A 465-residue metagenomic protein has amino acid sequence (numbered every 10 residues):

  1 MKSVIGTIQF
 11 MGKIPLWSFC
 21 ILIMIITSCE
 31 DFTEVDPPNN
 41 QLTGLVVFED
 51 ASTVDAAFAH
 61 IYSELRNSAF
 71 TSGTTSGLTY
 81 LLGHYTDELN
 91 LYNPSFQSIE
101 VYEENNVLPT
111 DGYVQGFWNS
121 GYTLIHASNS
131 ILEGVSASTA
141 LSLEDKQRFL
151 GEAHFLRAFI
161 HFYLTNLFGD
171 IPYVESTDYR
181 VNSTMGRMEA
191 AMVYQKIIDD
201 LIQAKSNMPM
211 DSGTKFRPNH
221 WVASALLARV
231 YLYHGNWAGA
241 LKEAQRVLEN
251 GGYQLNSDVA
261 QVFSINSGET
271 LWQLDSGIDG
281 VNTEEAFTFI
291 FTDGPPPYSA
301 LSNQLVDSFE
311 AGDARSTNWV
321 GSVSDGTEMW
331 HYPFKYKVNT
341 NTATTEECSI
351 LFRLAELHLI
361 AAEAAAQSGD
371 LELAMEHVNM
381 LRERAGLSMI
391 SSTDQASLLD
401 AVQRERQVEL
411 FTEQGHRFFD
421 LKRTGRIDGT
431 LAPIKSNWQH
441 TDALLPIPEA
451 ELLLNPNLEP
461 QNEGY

Functional and structural regions predicted by a protein language model:
C29, K196, T283, F287 (+3 more regions): Long, intrinsically disordered, low-complexity segments
C29-T79, G429-Y465: Membrane-proximal, proline-rich intrinsically disordered regions
G44, S72-N93, M210-F287, I390-A396: Short, surface-exposed recognition loops and adjoining beta-strand edges that mediate ligand/DNA contacts, enriched
D55, P94-L167, S206-G213, T344-S349 (+1 more regions): Conserved, well-structured interaction surfaces
A244-I350, L354, E409, I447 (+1 more regions): Hydrophobic-face positions in mid-chain alpha helices that act as interaction patches
